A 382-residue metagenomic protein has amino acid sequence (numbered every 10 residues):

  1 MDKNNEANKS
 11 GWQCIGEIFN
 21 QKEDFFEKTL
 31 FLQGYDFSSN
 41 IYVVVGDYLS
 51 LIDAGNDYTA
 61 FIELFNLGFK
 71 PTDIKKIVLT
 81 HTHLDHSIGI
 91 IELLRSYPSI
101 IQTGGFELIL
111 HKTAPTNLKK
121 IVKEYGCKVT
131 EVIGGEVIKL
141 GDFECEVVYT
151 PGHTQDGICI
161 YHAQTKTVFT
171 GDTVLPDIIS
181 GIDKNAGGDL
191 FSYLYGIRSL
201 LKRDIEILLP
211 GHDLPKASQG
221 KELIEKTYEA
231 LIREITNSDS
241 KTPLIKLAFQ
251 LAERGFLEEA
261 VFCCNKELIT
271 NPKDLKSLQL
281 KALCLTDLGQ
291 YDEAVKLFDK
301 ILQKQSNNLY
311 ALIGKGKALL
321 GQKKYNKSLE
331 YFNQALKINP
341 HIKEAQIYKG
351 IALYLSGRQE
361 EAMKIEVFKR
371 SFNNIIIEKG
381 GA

Functional and structural regions predicted by a protein language model:
W12-P71, C159-T173: Conserved beta-strand hairpin/beta-sheet module of binuclear metal-dependent hydrolase folds, prominently
D57, E144, Y149-P151, Q155-D239: Metallo-beta-lactamase
D57-F61, F65-K139: Active-site HxH/HxHxD metal-binding segment of metal-dependent hydrolases
E253, D287-L288, G321, L355: Register position in tetratricopeptide repeats
P272, S306, P340, N373-N374: Short coil turns that delineate tetratricopeptide repeat
